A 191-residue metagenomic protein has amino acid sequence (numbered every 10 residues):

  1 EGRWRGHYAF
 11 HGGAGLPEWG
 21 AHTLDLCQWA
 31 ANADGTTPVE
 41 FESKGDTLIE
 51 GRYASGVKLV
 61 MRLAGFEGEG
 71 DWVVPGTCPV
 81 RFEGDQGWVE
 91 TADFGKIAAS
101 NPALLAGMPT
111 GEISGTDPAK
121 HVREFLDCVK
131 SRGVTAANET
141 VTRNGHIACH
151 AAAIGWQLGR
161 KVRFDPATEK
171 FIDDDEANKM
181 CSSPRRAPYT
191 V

Functional and structural regions predicted by a protein language model:
E1-V39, L59-M61, E69-W72, E112 (+1 more regions): Predominantly a Rossmann-like dinucleotide-binding segment in NAD(P)-dependent oxidoreductases
E1-W4, A119-L126: Active-site-adjacent bridging/hinge elements
G6-P17, M108-G115, V129-T142: Active-site rim elements
A14-Q28, A119-R123, T140-H150: A structural signal for well-ordered alpha-helical segments within the folded catalytic domains of diverse enzymes
L26-N32, E124-C128, I154: Residue-level signal for well-ordered alpha-helical scaffold segments within enzymatic catalytic domains
A33-S43, K58-M61, V89-A92, V134-N138 (+1 more regions): Acidic/polar loop patches that form or flank catalytic/metal-binding clefts of enzymes that bind anionic ligands
K44-T47, R52-K120: NAD(P)-dinucleotide binding in Rossmann-like oxidoreductases
R52-A54, D127-V191: C-terminal helix-rich "cap/oligomerization" subdomain common to oxidoreductases
